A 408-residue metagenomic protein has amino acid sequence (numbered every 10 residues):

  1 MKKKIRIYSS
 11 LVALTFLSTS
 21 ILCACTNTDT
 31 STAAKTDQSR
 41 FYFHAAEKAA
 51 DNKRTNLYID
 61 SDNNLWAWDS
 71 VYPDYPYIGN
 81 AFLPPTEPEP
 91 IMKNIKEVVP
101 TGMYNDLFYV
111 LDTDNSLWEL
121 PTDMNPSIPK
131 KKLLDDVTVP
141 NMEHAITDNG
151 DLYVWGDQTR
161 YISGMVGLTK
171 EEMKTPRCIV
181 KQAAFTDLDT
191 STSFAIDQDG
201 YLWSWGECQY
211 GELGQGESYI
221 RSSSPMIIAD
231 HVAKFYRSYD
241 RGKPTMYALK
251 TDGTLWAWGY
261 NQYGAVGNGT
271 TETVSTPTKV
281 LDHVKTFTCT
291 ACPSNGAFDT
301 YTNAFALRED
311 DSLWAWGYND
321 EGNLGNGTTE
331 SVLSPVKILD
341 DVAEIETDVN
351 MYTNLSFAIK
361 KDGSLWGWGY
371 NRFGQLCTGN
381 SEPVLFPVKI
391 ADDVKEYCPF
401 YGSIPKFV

Functional and structural regions predicted by a protein language model:
K4, C25-V408: Eukaryote-biased RCC1-like beta-propeller repeat architecture
R6-T26: Sec-dependent N-terminal signal peptides of Gram-positive bacterial secreted proteins and lipoproteins
